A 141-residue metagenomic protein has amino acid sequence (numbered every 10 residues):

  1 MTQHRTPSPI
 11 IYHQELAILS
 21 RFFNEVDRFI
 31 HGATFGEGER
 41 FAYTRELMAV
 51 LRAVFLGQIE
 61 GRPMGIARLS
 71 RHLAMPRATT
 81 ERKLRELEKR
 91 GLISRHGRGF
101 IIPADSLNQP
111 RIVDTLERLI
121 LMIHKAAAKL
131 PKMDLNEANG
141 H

Functional and structural regions predicted by a protein language model:
M1-F41: N-terminal leader segment of winged-helix/HTH proteins
A33, V113-H141: Amphipathic alpha-helical dimerization/coiled-coil segments that flank or bridge DNA-binding/regulatory modules
F41-L47, E86, A104-S106: Short glycine/proline-centered loop/turn elements that form peptide/ligand docking sites
A42-P63: Short helix->loop/beta-hairpin flanking segments within DNA-binding domains
R45, I66, R82-K83: Alpha-helical ligand/cofactor-binding cores
F55, G65, L92, R98-L119: Short, cationic-aromatic polyanion-contact patches
P63-L73, L87: A short alpha-helical element within helix-turn-helix/winged-helix DNA-binding domains across DNA-binding proteins
A74-K89: Short amphipathic alpha-helical interaction segments
